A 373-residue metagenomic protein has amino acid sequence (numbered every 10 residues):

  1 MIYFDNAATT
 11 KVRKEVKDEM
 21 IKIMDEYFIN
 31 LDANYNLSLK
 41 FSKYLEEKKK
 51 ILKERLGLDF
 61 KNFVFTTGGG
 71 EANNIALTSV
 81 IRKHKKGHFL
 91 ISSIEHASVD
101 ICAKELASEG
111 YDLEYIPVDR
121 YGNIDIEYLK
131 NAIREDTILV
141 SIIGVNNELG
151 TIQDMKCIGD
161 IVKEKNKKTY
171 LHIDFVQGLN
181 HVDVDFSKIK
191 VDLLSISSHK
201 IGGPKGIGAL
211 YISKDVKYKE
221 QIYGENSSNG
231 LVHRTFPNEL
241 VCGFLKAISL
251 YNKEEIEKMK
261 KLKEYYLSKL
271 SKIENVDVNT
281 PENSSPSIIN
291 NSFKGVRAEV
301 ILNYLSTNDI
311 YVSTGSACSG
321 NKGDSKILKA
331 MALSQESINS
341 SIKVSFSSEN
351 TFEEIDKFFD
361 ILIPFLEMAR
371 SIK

Functional and structural regions predicted by a protein language model:
M1-K373: Pyridoxal 5′-phosphate
